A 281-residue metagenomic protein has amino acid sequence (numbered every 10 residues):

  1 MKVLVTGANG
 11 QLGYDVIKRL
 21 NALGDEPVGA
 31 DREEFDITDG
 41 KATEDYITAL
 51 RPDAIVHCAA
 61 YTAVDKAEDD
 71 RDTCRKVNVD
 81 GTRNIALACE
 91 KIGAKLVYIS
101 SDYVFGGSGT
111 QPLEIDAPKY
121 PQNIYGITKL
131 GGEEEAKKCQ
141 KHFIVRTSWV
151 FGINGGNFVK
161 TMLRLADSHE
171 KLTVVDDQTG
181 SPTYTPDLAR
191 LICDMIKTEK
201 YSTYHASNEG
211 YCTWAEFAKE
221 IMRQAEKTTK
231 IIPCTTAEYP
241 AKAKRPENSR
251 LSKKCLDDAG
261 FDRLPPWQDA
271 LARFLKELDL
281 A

Functional and structural regions predicted by a protein language model:
V3-L20: N-terminal Rossmann NAD(P)H-binding glycine-rich loop of SDR-like oxidoreductase domains
T6, A30, I55-A59, L96-S101 (+2 more regions): SDR active-site strand-loop-helix element
N21-D45: Adenosine-cofactor binding site in Rossmann-like domains, unifying the SAM/SAH pocket of S-adenosylmethionine-dependent
G40-V77, A88: NAD(P)H-binding glycine-rich loop region in Rossmannoid oxidoreductase-like domains and their noncatalytic homologs
K76, D80-N84, K91, V104-V145 (+1 more regions): Catalytic helix-loop patch of NAD(P)-dependent Rossmann-fold dehydrogenases
E134-G180, T185-D187, C193: NAD(P)-dependent short-chain dehydrogenase/reductase
S168, L191, T198-A243, E247: Mid/C-terminal beta-alpha module of Rossmann-like enzyme folds, strongest in SDR-family dehydrogenases/epimerases
T213-K219, T235-E277: Conserved C-terminal active-site "lid" loop/helix of NAD(P)H-dependent oxidoreductases that clamps the redox cofactor
